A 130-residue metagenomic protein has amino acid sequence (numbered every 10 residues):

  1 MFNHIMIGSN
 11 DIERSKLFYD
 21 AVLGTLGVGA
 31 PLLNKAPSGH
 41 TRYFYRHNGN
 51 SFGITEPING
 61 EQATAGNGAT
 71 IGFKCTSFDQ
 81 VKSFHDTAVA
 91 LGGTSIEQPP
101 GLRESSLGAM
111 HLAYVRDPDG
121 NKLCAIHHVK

Functional and structural regions predicted by a protein language model:
M1-K16, G27, I71, I126-K130: N-terminal beta-strand motif that seeds the catalytic metal site of vicinal oxygen chelate
G8-S51: Core segments of cupin and vicinal oxygen chelate
N10-R14, G72-L112, P118: Vicinal oxygen chelate
G27-K35, L102-E104, I126-K130: Conserved catalytic-core motifs of GNAT/GCN5-like acyltransferases
A30-L32, S95-I96, K122: Residue-level detector of beta-propeller blades
T41-S83, V89-A90: Long, continuous compositionally biased terminal/linker segments
Y43-G49, V115-P118, H128: Active-site beta-strand termini and strand-to-loop segments that position acidic
F52-E56, Y114, L123-H127: Conserved beta-strand in the GNAT
